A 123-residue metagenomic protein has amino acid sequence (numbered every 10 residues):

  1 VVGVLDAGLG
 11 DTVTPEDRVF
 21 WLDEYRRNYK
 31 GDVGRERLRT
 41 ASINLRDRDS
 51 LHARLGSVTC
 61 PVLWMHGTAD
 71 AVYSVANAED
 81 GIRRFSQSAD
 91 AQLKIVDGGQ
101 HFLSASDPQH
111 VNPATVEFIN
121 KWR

Functional and structural regions predicted by a protein language model:
V1-G56: Conserved alpha/beta-hydrolase catalytic His-Asp/Glu region
V33, Y73, S106: Residue-level signal for the nucleotide or nucleotide-sugar donor/cofactor binding architecture
L55-T59, R84-S88: Short, conserved loop/helix-junction motifs that constitute active-site signature segments in enzyme catalytic cores
V58, W64-H66, D70: Short beta-strand/loop motif that positions the catalytic acidic residue of the alpha/beta-hydrolase fold
C60, S74-R83: Short alpha-helix in the alpha/beta-hydrolase fold that links the catalytic acid
A69-Y73, H101-F102: Acidic catalytic loop of the alpha/beta-hydrolase fold
S88-R123: Catalytic active-site module of serine/aspartate enzymes centered on a nucleophile-bearing elbow/loop
